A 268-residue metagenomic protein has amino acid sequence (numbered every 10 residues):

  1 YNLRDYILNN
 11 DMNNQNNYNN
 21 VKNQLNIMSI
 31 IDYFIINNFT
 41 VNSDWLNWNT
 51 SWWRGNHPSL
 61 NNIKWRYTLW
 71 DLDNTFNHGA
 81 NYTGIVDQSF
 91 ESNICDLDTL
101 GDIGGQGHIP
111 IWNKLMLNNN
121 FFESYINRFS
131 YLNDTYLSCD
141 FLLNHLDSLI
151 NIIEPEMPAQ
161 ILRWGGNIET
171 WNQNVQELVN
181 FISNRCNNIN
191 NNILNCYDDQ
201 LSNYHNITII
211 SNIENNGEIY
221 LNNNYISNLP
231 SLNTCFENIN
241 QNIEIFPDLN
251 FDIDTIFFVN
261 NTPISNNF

Functional and structural regions predicted by a protein language model:
Y1-N56, L60-T208: Middle-to-C-terminal accessory/interaction subdomains
L60, S211-N212, F236: Generic structural signal for beta-strand residues in well-ordered domains
L201-I207, C235-N242: Short coil/turn motif common to extracellular beta-sandwich-like domains
N206-S211, E244-D248: Short linear motifs in intrinsically disordered
S211-I213, G217-Y225, F251-N261: Change to "...patches in solvent-exposed regions of secreted, membrane-anchored, or virion-exposed structural
N222-F236, N240, T262-F268: Short, solvent-exposed S/T- and G/P-enriched segments that are highly enriched in secreted/extracellular and lumenal
N240-N266: Surface-exposed interfaces of beta-sheet-rich extracellular modules
